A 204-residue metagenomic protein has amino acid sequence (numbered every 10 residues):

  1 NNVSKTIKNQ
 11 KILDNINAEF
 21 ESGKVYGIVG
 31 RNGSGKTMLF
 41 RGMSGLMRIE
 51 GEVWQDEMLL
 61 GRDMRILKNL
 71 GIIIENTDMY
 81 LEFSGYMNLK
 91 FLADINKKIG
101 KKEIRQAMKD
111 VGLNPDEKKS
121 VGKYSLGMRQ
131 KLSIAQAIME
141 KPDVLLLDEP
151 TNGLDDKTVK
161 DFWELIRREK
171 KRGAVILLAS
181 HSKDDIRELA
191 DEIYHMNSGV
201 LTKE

Functional and structural regions predicted by a protein language model:
V29-R31: The feature captures the beta-strand-to-loop junction immediately N-terminal to the Walker
G51-I66: Conserved ABC transporter NBD signature motif
K90, K101-D116: Conserved ABC ATPase "signature" region
L145-E149: Catalytic Walker B motif of ABC-type/P-loop ATPase nucleotide-binding domains
S180-H181: H-loop/switch region of ABC-family ATPase nucleotide-binding domains
